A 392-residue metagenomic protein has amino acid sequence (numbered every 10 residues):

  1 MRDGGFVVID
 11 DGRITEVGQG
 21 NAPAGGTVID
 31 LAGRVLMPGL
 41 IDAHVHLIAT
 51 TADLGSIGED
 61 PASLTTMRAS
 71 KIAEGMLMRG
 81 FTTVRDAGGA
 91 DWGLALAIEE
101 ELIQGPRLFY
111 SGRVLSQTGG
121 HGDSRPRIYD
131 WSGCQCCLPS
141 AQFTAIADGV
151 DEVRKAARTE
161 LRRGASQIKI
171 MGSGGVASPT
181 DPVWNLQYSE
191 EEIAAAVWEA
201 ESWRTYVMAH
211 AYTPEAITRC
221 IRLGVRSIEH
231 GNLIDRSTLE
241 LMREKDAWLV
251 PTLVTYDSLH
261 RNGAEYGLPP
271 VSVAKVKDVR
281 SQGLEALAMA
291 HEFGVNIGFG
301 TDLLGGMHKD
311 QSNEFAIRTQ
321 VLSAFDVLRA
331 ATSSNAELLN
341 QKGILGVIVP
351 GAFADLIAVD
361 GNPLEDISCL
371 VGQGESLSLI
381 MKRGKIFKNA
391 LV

Functional and structural regions predicted by a protein language model:
M1-G5, D10-D11, G20, S70-K71 (+5 more regions): Active-site microenvironment of metallo-dependent hydrolases
M1-M37, I57: Histidine-rich, glycine-flanked metal-binding segment
R34-E100, T118-R127, E191, E215 (+1 more regions): Metal-associated gating/positioning segment near the N- to mid-region
T51-L54, S178-T180, E215-L223, T255-L268 (+3 more regions): Histidine/acidic-residue-rich catalytic or RNA/ligand-binding cores of hydrolases and nuclease-related proteins
L54-M67, P126, C134-K155, Y206-M208: Active-site mouth loops of central-metabolism enzymes
W131-G133, W248, T252, Y256-K275: Active-site loop ensemble at the mouth of alpha/beta enzyme cores that anchors a bound cofactor
E152-L249, E265-Y266, V276-I297, G343: Histidine/acidic residue-rich metal-binding segments in metalloenzymes
S202, Y206, L268-V271, V279-P363: His/Asp/Glu-enriched, well-ordered alpha-helical/loop segment that forms or immediately abuts the divalent-metal
